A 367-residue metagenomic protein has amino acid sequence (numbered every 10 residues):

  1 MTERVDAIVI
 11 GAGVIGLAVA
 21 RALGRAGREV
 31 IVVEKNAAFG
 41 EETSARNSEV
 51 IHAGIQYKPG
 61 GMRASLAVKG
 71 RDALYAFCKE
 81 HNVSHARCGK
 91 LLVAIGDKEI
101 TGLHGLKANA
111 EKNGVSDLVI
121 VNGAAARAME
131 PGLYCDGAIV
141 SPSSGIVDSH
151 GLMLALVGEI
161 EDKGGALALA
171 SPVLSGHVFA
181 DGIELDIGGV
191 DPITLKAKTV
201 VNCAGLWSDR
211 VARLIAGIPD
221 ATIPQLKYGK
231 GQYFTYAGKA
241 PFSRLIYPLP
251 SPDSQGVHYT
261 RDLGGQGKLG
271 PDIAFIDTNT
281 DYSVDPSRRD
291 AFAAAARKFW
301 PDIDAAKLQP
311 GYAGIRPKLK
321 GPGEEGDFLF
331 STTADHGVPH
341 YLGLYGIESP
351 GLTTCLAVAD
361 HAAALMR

Functional and structural regions predicted by a protein language model:
V5-V32: N-terminal Rossmann-like FAD-binding beta1-loop-alpha1 element of flavoenzymes
A22, I51, V83-A86, I193-T194 (+2 more regions): Active-site substrate-recognition segment that forms the wall of the catalytic cavity or substrate channel
G24-R46: Glycine-rich FAD pyrophosphate-binding loop
A26, A45, E325-R367: C-terminal lid/capping helical subdomain adjacent to the catalytic/cofactor pocket in oxidative enzymes
E49-A125, C135, G256-V257: Dinucleotide-binding Rossmann-like beta1-alpha1 core, especially the glycine-rich loop that anchors the ADP
Q56, S144-I146, S251-S254, L342-C355: Glycine-rich phosphate/pyrophosphate-binding beta-alpha loops
P59-K69, V93-G102, V140-G158, A168 (+2 more regions): Short beta-strand to alpha-helix junction loop
I139-T199, R210, L356: Helical element adjacent to the flavin cofactor pocket in flavoenzyme catalytic cores
